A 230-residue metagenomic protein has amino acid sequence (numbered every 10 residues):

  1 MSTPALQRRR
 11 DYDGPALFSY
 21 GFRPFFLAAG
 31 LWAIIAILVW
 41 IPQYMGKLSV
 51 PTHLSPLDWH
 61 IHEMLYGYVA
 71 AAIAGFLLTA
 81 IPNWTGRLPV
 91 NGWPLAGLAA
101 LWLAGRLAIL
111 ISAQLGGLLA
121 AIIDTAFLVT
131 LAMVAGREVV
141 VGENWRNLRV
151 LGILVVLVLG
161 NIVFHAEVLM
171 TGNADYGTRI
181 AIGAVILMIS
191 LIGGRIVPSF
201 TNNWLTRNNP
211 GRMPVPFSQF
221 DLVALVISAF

Functional and structural regions predicted by a protein language model:
M1-F230: Hydrophobic alpha-helical transmembrane segments of multi-pass integral membrane proteins
